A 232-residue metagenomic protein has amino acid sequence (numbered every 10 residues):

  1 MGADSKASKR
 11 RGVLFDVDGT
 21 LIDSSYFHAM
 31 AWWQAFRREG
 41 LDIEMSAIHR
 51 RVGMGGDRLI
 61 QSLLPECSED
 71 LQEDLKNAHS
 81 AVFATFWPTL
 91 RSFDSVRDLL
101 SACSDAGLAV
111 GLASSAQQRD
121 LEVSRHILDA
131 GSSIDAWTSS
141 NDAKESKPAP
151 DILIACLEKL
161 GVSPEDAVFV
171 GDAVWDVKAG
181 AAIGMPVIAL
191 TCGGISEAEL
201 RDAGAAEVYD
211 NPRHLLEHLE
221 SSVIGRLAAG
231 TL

Functional and structural regions predicted by a protein language model:
M1-R11, S104, Q117-L232: Asp-based, Mg2+/Mn2+-dependent phosphohydrolase catalytic module
K6-A106, E122, A130-G131: N-terminal helical cap/lid subdomain that shapes the substrate entry/recognition surface in HAD-like hydrolases
T20, S114-A116: Conserved phosphate-coupling serine/threonine residues in phosphotransfer and NTP-handling enzymes
F86-L90, S115, P186: Short, flexible loop segments at the rims of nucleotide/cofactor-binding pockets, characterized by
S92, A113, E145: Residue-level marker of regulatory loop/turn positions in helix-turn-helix DNA-binding domains and in histidine
